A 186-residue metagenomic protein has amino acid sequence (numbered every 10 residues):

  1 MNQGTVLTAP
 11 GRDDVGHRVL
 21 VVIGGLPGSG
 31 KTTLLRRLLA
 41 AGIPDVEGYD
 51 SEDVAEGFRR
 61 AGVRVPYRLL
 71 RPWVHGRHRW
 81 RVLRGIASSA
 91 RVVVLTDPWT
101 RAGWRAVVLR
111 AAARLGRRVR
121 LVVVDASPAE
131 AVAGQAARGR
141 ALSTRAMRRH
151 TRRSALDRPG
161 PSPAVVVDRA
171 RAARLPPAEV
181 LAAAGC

Functional and structural regions predicted by a protein language model:
N2-D14: Pre-Walker A adenine-sensing motif
V15-V21, S89-R91: Pre-Walker A (Motif I) flank of P-loop NTPase domains
V21-L38: Glycine-rich phosphate-binding P-loop
G24, E130-C186: Conserved GTP-binding G-domain of TRAFAC-class P-loop NTPases and closely related GTPase folds
T33-S89, E130-V132: Conserved substrate/cofactor phosphate-moiety recognition/catalytic segment in nucleotide-dependent phosphotransferases
D53-A55, W99-R101, D125-E130, A172: Conserved nucleotide-binding/hydrolysis micro-motifs of P-loop NTPases
L70-V119: Glycine-rich phosphate-binding loop used to anchor ATP phosphates in small-molecule kinases, encompassing both
L115-G134: Conserved phosphate-donor/acceptor-positioning beta-strand/loop module used by diverse small-molecule
